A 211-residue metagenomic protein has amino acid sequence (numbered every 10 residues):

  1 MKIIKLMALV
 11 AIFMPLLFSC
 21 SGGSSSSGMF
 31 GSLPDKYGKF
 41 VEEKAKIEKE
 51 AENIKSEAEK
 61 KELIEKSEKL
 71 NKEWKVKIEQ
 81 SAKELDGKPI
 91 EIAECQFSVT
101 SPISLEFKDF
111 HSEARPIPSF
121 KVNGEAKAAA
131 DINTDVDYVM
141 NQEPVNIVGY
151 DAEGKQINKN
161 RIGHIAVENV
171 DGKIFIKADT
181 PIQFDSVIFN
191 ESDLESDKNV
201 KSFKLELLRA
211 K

Functional and structural regions predicted by a protein language model:
M1-A8: Bacterial N-terminal signal peptides that target proteins for export
L16-S19: C-terminal motif of bacterial Sec signal peptides marking the signal peptidase cleavage site
S21-G23: Bacterial signal peptide processing site
E48-L63: Charged, low-complexity interaction regions
K66-V122: Transition segment at domain starts
P118-I132: Short, well-ordered beta-strand segments enriched in hydrophobic/aromatic residues
N133-Y138, D151-K204, L208-K211: Short, solvent-exposed, Trp/other aromatic-anchored flexible loops in extracytoplasmic proteins
P144-Y150: Beta-strand signatures of extracellular beta-sandwich domains
